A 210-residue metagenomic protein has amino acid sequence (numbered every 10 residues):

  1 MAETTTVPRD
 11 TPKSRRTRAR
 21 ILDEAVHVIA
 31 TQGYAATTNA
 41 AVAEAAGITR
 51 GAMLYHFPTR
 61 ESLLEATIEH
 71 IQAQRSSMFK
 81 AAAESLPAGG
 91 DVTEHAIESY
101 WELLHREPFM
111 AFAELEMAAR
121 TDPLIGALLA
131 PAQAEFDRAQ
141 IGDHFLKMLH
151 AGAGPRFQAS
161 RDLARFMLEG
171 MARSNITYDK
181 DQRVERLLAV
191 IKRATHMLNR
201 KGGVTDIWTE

Functional and structural regions predicted by a protein language model:
M1-R16, T177, G202-E210: N-terminal intrinsically disordered/low-complexity leader segments
R20, E24-S62, A66: Helix-turn-helix
E24-T31, M78-S85, A111, L115 (+1 more regions): Solvent-exposed, amphipathic alpha-helical segments
S62, A66, F79-F109, S160-A164: Hydrophobic alpha-helical connector segments
E69-Q74: Short, basic, alpha-helical segments at the C-terminal edge of helix-turn-helix-like DNA-binding modules
R75-A82, E102-A113, P123-A151, A159 (+2 more regions): Amphipathic alpha-helical packing segments from all-alpha helical-bundle domains
L124-A130, L146-E210: Hydrophobic/aromatic-rich alpha-helical bundle segments in the mid-to-C-terminal region
